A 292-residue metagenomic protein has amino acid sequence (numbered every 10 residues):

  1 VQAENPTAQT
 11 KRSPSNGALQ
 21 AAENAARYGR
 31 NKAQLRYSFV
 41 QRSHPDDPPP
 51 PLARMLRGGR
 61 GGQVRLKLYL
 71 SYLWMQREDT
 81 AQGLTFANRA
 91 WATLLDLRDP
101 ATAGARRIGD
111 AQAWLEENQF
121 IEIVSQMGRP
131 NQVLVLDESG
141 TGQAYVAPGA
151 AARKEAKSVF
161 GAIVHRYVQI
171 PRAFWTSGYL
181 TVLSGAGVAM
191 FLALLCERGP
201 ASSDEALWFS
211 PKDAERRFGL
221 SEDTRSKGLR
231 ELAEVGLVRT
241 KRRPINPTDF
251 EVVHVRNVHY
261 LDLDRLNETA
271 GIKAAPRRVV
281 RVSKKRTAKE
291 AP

Functional and structural regions predicted by a protein language model:
V1-Q34, A81-A152: Eukaryotic partner-binding/assembly regions in large regulatory complexes
L35-S43: Short boundary/linker motifs that mark transitions into or out of structured domains
S43-G59, V168-L180: Short, Lys/Arg-enriched N-terminal segment that forms or immediately precedes the first helix of a structured domain
M55-R65, G83-L84, A103-R107, Y179-G187 (+1 more regions): Short, low-complexity cationic-aromatic patches
R60-T80, V182-S202: Detector for short helical micro-motifs
Q76-N131, G199-V255: Winged helix-turn-helix DNA-binding recognition segment
D137-G178, R256-P292: Short, amphipathic alpha-helical interaction segments positioned at domain boundaries
H165-V168, G185, D204: Intrinsic, low-complexity N-terminal interaction/targeting segments
